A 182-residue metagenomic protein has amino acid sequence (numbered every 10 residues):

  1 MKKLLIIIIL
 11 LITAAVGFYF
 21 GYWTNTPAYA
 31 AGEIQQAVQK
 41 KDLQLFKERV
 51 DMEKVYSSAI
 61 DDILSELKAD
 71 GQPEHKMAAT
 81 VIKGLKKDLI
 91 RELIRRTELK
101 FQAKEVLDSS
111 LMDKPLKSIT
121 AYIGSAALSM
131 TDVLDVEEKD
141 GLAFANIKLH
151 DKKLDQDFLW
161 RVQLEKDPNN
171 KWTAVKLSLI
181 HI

Functional and structural regions predicted by a protein language model:
M1-K2: N-terminal hydrophobic targeting signals that begin at the initiator methionine
L5-Y22: Hydrophobic membrane-insertion alpha-helices, especially the h-region of bacterial N-terminal signal peptides
T26-D42: Alpha-helical transmembrane signal-anchor/signal-peptide segments
Q39-E66: Short extracytoplasmic
D42, V136-G141, K166-N170: A short, structured loop/turn motif at beta-sheet edges
G71-K153: Surface-exposed, charged secondary-structure patches
W160-K166: Hydrophobic/aromatic beta-strand elements that line small-molecule binding cavities or substrate pockets in beta-rich
I180-I182: Conserved small/polar residues in nucleotide/adenosyl-binding loops
